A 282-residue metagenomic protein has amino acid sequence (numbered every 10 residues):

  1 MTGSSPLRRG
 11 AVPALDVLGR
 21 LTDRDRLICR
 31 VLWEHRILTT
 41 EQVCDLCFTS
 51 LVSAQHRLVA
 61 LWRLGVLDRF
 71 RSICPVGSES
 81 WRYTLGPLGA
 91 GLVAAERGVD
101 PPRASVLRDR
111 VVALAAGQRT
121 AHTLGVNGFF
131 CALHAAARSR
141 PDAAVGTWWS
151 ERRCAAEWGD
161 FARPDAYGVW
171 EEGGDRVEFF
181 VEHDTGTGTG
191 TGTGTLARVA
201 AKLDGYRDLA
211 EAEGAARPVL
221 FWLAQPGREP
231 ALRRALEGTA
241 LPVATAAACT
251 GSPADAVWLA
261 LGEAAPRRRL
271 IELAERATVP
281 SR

Functional and structural regions predicted by a protein language model:
M1-A113: Nuclease-adjacent, charged terminal/linker segments that flank catalytic cores
T2-V12, V17-R20, R26, V31 (+3 more regions): Non-catalytic C-terminal interaction segments of nucleic acid-processing enzymes
H35-L38, C74, A90, R153-A155 (+2 more regions): Short, solvent-exposed loop/turn segments at secondary-structure junctions
D45, C131, A135, D208 (+1 more regions): Short, well-ordered alpha-helices that flank and scaffold nucleotide-derived cofactor binding pockets
F70, A115-L124, C131, S139-A201: Active-site metal-binding core of divalent-cation-utilizing nuclease and nuclease-like domains
E96-R138: Helix-turn-helix/homeodomain-like alpha-helical modules used for DNA recognition and transcription-factor dimerization
R138, D142, W148-E151, A246-A248 (+1 more regions): Surface segments flanking catalytic/ligand-binding clefts of nucleic-acid enzymes
